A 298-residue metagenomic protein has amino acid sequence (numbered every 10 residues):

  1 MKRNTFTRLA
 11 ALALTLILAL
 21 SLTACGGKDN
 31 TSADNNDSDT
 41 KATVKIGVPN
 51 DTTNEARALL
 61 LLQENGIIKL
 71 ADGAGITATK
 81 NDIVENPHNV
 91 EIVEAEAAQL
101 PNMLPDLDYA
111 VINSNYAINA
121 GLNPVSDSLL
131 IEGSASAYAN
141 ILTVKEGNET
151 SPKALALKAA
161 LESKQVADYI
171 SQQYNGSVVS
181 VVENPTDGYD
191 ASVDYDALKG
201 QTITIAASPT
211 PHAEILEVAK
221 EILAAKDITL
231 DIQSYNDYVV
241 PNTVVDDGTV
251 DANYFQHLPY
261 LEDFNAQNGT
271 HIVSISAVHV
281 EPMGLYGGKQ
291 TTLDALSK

Functional and structural regions predicted by a protein language model:
L20-A24: C-terminal motif of bacterial Sec signal peptides marking the signal peptidase cleavage site
G26-D29: Bacterial signal peptide processing site
A42-G47, L198-T210, I228-S234: Short, well-ordered beta-strand elements
A58-L59, Q63, L161-V182: Periplasmic-binding protein-like
L60-I67, G75-N81, P209-Y235, V239-V240 (+1 more regions): Short, polar/charged alpha-helical segment
A74-N102, I232-T243: Short helix-initiation/N-cap motifs at beta->coil->alpha
D106, N119-I131, D263-I275, Q290: Ligand-binding "clamshell"
Y138-A156, P282-A295: A bilobed periplasmic-binding-protein/Venus flytrap-type ligand-binding module shared by bacterial periplasmic
